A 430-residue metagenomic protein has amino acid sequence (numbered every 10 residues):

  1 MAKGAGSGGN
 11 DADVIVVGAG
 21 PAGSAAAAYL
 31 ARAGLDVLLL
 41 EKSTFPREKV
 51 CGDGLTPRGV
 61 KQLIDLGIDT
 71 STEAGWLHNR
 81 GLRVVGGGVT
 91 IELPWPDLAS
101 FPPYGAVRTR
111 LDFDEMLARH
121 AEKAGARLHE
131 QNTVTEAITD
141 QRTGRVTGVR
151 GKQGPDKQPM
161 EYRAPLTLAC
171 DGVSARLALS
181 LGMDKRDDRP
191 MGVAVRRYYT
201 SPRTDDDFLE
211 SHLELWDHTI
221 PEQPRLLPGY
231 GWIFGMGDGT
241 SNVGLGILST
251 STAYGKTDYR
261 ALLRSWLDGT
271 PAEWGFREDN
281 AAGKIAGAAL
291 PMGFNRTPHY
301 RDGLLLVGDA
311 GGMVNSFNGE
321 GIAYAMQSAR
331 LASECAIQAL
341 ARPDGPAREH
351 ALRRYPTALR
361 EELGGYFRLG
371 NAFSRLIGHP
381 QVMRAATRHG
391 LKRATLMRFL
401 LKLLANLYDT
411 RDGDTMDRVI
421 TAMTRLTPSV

Functional and structural regions predicted by a protein language model:
G6-A22: Beta1/beta-strand and adjacent pyrophosphate-binding region of the FAD-binding site in flavoprotein oxidoreductases
A22, F45, S174: Conserved Rossmann-like nucleotide-cofactor binding loop
A31-C51: Glycine-rich FAD pyrophosphate-binding loop
T44-I64: Conserved N-terminal glycine-rich FAD pyrophosphate-binding loop of Rossmann-like flavoproteins
V60, D65-E115: A conserved beta-strand/loop capping segment in the N-terminal third of enzymes that catalyze redox or closely related
G75, S251-C335, A341, A347: FAD/FMN-dependent oxidoreductases across multiple families
H120-W274: Predominantly flavin-linked oxidoreductase catalytic cores and closely associated redox partners
I337-V430: C-terminal helical "tail/cap" subdomain of flavin- and related membrane-associated enzymes
